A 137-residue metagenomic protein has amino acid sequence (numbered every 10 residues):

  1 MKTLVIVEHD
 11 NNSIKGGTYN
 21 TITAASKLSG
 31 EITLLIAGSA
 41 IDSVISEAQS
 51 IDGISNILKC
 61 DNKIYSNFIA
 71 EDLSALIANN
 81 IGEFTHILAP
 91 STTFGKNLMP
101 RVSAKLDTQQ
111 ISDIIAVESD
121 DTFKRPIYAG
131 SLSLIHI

Functional and structural regions predicted by a protein language model:
M1-I135: N-terminal glycine-rich FAD/FM-binding segment characteristic of electron-transfer flavoproteins
